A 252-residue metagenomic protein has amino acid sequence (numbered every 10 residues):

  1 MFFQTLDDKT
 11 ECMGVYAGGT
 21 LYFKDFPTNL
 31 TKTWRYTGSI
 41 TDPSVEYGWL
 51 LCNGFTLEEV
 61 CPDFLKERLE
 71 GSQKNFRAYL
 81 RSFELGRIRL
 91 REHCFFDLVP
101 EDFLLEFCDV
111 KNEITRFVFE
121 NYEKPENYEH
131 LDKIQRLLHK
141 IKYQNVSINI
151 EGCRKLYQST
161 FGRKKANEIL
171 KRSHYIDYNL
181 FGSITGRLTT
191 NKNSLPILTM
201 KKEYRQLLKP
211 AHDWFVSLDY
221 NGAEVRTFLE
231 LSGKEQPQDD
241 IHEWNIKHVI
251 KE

Functional and structural regions predicted by a protein language model:
F2-Q135, K192-E252: Helical catalytic core of nucleic-acid polymerases
N127-D177: Duplex nucleic acid-engaging cores and interfaces of nucleic-acid transaction enzymes
N167, I176-G182, R205-K209: Short acidic-hydrophobic surface loop/beta-edge motif
S173, S183-T185, A211-F215: Sequence-level motif detector for i,i+2 pairs with an aromatic at +2
Y175-L198: N- or domain-start disorder-to-order transition segments that initiate the globular core
